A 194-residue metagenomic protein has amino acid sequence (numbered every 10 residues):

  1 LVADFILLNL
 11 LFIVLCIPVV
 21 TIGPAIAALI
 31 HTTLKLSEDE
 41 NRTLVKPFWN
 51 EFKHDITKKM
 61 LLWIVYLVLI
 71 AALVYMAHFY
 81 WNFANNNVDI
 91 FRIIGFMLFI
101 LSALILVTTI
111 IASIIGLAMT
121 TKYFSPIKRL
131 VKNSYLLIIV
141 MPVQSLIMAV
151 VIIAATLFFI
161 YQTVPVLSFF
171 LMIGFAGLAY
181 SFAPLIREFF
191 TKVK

Functional and structural regions predicted by a protein language model:
L1-L98, I110-K194: Helix-coil boundary and N-terminal low-complexity module in membrane systems
L98-L104: Physicochemical signature of membrane-embedded alpha-helices that form the seven-helix bundle of GPCRs, emphasizing
